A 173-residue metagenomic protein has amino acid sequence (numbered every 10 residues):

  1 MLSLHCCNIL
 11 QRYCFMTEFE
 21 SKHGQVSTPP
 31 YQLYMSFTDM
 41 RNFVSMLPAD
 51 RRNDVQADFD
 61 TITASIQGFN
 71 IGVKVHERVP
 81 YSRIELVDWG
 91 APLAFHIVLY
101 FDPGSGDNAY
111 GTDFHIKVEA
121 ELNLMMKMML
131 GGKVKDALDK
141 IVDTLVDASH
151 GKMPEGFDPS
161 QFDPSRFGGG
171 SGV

Functional and structural regions predicted by a protein language model:
L4, N8-Q56, G172-V173: Hydrophobic ligand-binding cavity/cleft-lining segments
T17-H23, T61, N70, H96 (+1 more regions): Intrinsic-disorder/low-complexity, polar/charged segments enriched in Ser/Thr/Lys/Arg/Asp/Glu/Gln
H23-S27, K74, Y100: Generic structural detector for well-ordered beta-strands
L33-F37, F43, I62, V75 (+2 more regions): Hydrophobic pocket/interface hotspot
V44-S45, N53-P92, S171-G172: Glycine-rich portal/gate segments that line the openings of hydrophobic small-molecule binding cavities
G90-D143, D147: Beta-strand/loop substructures that line and gate deep hydrophobic ligand-binding cavities in soluble
V146-V173: Short, highly charged C-terminal tails/helix-capping segments
